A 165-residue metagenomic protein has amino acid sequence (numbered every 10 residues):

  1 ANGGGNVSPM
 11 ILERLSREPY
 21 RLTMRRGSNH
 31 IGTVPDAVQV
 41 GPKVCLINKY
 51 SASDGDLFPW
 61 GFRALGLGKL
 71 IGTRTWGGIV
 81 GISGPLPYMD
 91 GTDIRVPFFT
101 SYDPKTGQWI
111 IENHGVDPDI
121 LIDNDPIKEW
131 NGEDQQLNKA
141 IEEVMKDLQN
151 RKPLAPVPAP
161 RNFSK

Functional and structural regions predicted by a protein language model:
A1-K165: C-terminal "post-core" interaction segments
